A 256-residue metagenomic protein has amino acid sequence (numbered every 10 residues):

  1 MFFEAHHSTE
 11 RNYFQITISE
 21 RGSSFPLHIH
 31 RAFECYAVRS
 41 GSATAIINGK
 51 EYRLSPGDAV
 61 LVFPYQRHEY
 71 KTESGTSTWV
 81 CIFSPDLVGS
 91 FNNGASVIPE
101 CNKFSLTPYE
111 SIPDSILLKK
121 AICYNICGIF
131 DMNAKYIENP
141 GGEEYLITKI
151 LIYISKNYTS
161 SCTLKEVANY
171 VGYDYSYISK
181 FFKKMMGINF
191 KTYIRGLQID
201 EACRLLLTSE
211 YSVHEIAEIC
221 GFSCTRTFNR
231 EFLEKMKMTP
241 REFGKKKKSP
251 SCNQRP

Functional and structural regions predicted by a protein language model:
M1-E20, P56-Y136: A hydrophobic/aromatic-rich effector-binding and dimerization subdomain of bacterial HTH-type transcriptional regulators
M1-S55, T72-S74, T227, K248-P256: Generic protein-terminus/edge-of-domain signal
S24, A43, K135, T159-S160 (+1 more regions): Generic structural signal for secondary-structure transition and capping sites
G41, F104-I112, L146-N157, E201 (+1 more regions): Solvent-exposed, amphipathic alpha-helical segments
G41, G57-D58, I178, A202 (+1 more regions): Short hydrophobic/aromatic patches on the structural cores and recognition surfaces of FHA
L54, L164, L205-L206: Generic leucine side-chain signal with a strong bias for well-ordered alpha-helical environments
N93-E100, I112-K119, C123, C127-K156 (+3 more regions): Short, Lys/Arg-enriched, Trp-marked, Pro/Gly-tolerant hinge/linker segments that flank
I152, K156, K184-T225, N229-L233 (+1 more regions): Terminal helix-turn-helix DNA-binding modules in bacterial transcription factors
